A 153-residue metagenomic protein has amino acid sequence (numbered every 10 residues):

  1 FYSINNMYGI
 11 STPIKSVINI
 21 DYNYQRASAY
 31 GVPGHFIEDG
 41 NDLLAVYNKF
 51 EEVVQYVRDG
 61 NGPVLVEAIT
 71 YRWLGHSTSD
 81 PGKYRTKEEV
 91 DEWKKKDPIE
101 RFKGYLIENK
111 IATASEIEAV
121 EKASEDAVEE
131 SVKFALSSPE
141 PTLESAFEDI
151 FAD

Functional and structural regions predicted by a protein language model:
F1-S137: Glycine-rich ThDP/TPP pyrophosphate-binding loop and its adjacent helix/strand module within ThDP-dependent enzymes
S137-D153: C-terminal intrinsically disordered, low-complexity extensions immediately downstream of enzyme catalytic cores
